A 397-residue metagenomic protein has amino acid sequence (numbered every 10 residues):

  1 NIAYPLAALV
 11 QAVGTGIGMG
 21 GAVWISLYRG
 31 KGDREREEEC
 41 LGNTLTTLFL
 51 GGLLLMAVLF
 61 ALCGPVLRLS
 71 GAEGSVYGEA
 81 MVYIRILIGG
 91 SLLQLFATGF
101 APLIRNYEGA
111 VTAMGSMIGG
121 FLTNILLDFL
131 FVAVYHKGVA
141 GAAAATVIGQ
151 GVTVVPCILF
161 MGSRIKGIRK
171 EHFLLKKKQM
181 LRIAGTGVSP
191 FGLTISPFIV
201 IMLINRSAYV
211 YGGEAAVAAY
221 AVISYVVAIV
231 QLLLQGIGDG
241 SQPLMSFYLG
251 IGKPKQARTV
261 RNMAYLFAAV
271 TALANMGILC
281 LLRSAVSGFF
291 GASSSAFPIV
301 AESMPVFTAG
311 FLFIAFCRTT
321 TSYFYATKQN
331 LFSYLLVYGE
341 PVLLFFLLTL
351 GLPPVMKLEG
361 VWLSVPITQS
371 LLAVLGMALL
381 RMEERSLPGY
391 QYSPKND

Functional and structural regions predicted by a protein language model:
N1-A57, Q94-A113, A219-R283, I314-L336: Small-residue-rich hydrophobic transmembrane alpha-helices
N1-P5, A80, I84, A143 (+2 more regions): Small-residue hotspots at the loop-to-helix junctions and early N-terminal turns of transmembrane alpha-helices
L9-A12, N124-D128, V154-I158, A228-L232 (+3 more regions): Hydrophobic transmembrane alpha-helices of multi-pass small-molecule transporters
V10-G14, L54, V58, I88 (+13 more regions): Residue-level hotspots within pore-lining transmembrane alpha-helices of multi-pass secondary transporters
G18, A22, I86-N106, S116-N124 (+5 more regions): Short runs within selected transmembrane alpha-helices of multi-pass transporters and secretion channels
I25-L92, V134-V188, M245-G310, G351-D397: Short alpha-helical transmembrane segments in multi-pass integral membrane proteins
I86, A97, G120, G149-T153 (+3 more regions): Transmembrane helical elements of multi-pass membrane transporters/channels
